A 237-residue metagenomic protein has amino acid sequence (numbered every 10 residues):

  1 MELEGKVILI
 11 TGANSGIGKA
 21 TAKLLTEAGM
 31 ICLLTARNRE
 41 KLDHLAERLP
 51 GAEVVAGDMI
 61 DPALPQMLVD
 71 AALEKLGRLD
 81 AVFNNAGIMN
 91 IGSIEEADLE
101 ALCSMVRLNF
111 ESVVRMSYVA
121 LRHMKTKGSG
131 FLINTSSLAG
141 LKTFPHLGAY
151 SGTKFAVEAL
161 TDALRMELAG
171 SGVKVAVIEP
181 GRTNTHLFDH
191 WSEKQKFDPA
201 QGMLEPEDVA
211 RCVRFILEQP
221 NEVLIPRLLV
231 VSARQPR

Functional and structural regions predicted by a protein language model:
N14-S15: Conserved glycine-rich cofactor-binding loop
A28-H44: Conserved glycine-rich Rossmann-like NAD(P)H-binding loop of the short-chain dehydrogenase/reductase
A56-L68, L99: The beta1-alpha1 cofactor-binding region of Rossmann-like NAD(H)/NADP(H)-dependent oxidoreductases
S93-I94, D98-V106: Substrate-binding pocket helix/loop in short-chain dehydrogenase/reductase
S117, T153: Active-site helix of classical SDR
S137: Residue(s) in the substrate-gating loop at a strand-loop-helix junction that position the organic substrate next
G170-V173, V177-I178, F197-R237: C-terminal helical subdomain
